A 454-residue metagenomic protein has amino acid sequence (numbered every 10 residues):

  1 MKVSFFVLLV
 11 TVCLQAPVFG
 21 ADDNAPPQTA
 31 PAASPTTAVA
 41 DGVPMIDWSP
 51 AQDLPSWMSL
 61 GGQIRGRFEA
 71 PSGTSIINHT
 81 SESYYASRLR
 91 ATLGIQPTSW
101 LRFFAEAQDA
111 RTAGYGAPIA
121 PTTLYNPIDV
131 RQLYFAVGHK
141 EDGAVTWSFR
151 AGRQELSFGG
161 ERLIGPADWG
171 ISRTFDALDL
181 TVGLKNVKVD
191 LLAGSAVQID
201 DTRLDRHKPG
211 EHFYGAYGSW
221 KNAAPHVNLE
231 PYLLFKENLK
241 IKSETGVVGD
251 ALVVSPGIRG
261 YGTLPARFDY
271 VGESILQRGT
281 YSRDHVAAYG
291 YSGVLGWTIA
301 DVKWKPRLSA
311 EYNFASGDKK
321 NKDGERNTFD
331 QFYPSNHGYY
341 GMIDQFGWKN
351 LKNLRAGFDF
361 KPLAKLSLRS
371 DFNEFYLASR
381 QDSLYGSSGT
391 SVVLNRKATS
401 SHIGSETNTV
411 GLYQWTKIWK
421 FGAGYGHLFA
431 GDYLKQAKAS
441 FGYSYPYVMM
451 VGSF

Functional and structural regions predicted by a protein language model:
K2-F6, V12-E82, T92-T98, E106 (+6 more regions): N-terminal periplasmic/intermembrane-space "pro-region" immediately following the signal or transit peptide
D23-N24, G143-F149, A167-K322, K361 (+3 more regions): Signature for the C-terminal beta-barrel architecture of outer-membrane proteins
G42-I46, S72-I76, G116-I119, E161-L163 (+7 more regions): Extracytoplasmic loops and strand-loop junctions of Gram-negative outer membrane beta-barrel proteins
R67-P71, R102, E106, A110-G114 (+9 more regions): Structural signature of outer-membrane beta-barrel domains
A70-S87, P97-F149, R162-G165, K242-E244 (+4 more regions): Surface-exposed loop and membrane-interface regions of Gram-negative outer-membrane beta-barrel proteins
P306-E406: C-terminal structural cap/anchor segments
S379, Q414-F441, F454: C-terminal beta-signal and adjacent terminal beta-strands/loops of Gram-negative outer-membrane beta-barrel proteins
T409, S440-F454: Outer-membrane beta-barrel "beta-signal"
